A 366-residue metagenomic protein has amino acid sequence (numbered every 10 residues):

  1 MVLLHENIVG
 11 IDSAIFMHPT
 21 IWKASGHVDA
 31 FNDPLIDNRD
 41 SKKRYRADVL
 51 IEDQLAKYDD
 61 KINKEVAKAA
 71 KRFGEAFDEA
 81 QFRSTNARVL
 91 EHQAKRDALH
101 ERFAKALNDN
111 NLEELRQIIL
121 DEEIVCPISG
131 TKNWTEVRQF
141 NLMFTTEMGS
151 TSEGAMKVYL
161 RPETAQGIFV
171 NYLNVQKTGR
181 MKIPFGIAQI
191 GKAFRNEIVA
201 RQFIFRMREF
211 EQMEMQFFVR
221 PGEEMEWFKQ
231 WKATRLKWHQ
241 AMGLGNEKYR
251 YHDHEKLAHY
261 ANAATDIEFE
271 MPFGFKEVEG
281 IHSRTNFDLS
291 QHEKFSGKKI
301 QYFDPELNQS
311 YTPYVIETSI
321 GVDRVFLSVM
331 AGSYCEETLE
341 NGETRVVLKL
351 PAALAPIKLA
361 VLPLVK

Functional and structural regions predicted by a protein language model:
M1-K366: NTP/phosphate- and nucleic-acid-binding module
